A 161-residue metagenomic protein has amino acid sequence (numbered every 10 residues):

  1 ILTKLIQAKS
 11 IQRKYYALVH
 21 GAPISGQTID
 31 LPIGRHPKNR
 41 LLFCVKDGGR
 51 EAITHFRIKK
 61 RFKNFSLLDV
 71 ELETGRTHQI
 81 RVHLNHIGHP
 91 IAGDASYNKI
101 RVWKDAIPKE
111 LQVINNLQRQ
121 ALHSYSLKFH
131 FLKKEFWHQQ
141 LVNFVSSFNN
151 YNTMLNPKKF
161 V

Functional and structural regions predicted by a protein language model:
I1-V161: RNA pseudouridine synthases
